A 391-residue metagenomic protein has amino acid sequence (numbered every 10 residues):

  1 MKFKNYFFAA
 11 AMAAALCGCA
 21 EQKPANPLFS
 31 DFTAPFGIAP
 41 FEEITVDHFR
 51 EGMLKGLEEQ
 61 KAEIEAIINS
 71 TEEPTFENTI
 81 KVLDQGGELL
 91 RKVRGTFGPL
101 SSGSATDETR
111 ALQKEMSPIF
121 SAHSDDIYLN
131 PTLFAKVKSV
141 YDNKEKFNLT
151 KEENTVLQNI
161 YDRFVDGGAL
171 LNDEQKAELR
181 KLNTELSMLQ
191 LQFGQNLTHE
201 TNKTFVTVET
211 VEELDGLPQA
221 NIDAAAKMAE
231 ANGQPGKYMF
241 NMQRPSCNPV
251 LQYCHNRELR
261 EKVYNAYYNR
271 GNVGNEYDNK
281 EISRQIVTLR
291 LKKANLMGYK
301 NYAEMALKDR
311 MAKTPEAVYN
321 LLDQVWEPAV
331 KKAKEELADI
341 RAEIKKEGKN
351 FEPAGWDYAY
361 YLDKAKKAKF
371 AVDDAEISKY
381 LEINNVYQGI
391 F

Functional and structural regions predicted by a protein language model:
M1-F7: Bacterial N-terminal signal peptides that target proteins for export
A15-G18: C-terminal motif of bacterial Sec signal peptides marking the signal peptidase cleavage site
Q22-P218: N-terminal helix-rich structural modules
I38-T45, G98-G103, V165, Y267-E276 (+3 more regions): Glycine- and acidic
E77, F147, A225, A229-E230 (+1 more regions): A short, flexible low-complexity segment enriched in Lys/Arg and Gly/Pro that occurs in N-terminal basic tails
V156, Q195, H199-N241, L289 (+1 more regions): Active-site-proximal, well-structured secondary-structure segments within enzyme catalytic domains
N159, D166-L182, R270-M305, K313: A conserved hydrophobic secondary-structure block that centers on an alpha-helix together with its immediately flanking
A231-R270, Y358, D363: Active-site-adjacent "gating/activation" loops or surface patches in catalytic cores
